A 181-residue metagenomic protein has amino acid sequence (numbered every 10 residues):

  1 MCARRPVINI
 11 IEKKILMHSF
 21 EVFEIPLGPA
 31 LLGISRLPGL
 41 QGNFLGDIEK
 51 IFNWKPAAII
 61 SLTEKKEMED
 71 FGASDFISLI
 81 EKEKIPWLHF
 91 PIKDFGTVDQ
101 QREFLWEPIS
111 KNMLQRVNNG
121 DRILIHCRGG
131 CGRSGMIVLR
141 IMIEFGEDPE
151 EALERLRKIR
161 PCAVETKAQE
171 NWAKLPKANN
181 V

Functional and structural regions predicted by a protein language model:
C2-L124, M136-V181: Cys-dependent protein tyrosine phosphatase-like superfamily
C127: Short cysteine clusters
G130: Conserved G/P- and acidic residue-centered "switch" motifs that form tight phosphate/ATP-binding loops in soluble
R133: Conserved SAM/SAH-binding loop-helix junction of Class I S-adenosyl-L-methionine-dependent methyltransferases
